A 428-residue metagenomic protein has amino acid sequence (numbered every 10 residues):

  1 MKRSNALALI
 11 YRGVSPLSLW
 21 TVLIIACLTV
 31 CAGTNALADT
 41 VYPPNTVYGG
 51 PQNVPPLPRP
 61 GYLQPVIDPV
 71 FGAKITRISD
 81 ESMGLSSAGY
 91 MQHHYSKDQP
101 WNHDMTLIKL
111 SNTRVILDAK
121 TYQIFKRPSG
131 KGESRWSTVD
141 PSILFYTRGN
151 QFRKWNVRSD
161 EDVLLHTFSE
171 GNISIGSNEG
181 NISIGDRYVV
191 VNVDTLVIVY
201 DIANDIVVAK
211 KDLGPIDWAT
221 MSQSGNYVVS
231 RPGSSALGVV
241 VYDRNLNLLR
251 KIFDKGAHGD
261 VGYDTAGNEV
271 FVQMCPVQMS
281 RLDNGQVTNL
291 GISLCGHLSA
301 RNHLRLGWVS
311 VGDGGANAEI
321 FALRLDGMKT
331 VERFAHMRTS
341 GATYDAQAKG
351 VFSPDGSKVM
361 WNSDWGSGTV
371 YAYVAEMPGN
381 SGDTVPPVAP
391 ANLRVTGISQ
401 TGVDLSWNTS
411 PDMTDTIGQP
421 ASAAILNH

Functional and structural regions predicted by a protein language model:
T46-R77, E81: Blade/loop signatures of beta-propeller domains
A88-M91, Y95-D98, S129-V139, E170-I184 (+4 more regions): Repeated scaffold domains used in trafficking and secretory/extracellular systems, primarily beta-propellers
L107-S111, F145-Y146, V190-V191, Y227-R231 (+3 more regions): Residue position within the beta-strands of beta-propeller blades
G130-V197, V207-I216: Asp-box/WD-like beta-propeller blade repeats and closely related beta-sheet repeat scaffolds
M274-H336: Loop/turn-rich, solvent-exposed surfaces of beta-rich toroidal or solenoidal domains
Y344-G382: Blade-level signature of beta-propeller repeat domains, shared across WD40, Kelch, NHL, RCC1 and BNR/Asp-box propellers
S381-D415: Pro/Thr/Ser/Gly-rich low-complexity, intrinsically disordered linker/stalk tracts
D415-H428: Recognizes extended acidic, P/S/T-rich segments that occur within or adjacent to Ig-like beta-sandwich modules
